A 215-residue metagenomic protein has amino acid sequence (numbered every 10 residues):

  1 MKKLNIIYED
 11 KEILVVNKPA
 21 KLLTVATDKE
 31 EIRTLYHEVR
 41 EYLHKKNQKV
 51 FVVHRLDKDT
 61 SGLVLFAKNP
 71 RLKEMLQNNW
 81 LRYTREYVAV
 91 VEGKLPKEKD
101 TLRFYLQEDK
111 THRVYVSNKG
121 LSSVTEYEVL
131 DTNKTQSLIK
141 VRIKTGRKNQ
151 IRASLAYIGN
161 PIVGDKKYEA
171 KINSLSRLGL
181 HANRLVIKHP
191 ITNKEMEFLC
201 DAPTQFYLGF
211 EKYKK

Functional and structural regions predicted by a protein language model:
M1-K215: RNA pseudouridine synthases
